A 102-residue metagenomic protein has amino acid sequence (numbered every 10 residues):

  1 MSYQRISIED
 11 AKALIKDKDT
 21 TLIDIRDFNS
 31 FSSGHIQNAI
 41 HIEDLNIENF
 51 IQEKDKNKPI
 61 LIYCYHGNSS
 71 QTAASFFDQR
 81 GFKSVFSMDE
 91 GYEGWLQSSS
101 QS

Functional and structural regions predicted by a protein language model:
M1-T21, F28-P59, Y65-S102: Rhodanese-like catalytic fold shared by cysteine-dependent sulfurtransferases and DSP/PTP-type phosphatases
